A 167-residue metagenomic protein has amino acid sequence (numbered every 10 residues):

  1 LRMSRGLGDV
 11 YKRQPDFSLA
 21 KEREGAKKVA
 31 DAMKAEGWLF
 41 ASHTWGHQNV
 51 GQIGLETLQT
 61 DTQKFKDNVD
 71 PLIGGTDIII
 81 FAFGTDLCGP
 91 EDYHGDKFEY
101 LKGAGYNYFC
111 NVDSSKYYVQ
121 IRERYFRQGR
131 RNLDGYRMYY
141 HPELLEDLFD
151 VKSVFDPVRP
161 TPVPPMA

Functional and structural regions predicted by a protein language model:
L1-Y11: Single conserved hydrophobic/aromatic residue that forms the stacking wall/gate of nucleotide- or nucleobase-binding
R2, A32-M33, L101: Generic structural signal for hydrophobic
G8, W38, D77: Residue-level detector of short, conserved catalytic/binding motifs and their immediate flanks
D9-K12, S42-T44, I80-F83, D113: A cross-domain feature marking catalytic cores of carbohydrate-active enzymes and several ubiquitous metabolic/repair
P15-L39, W45-I73, P90-Y93: Alpha-helical scaffold elements lining the catalytic groove of polysaccharide deacetylases
Q52-A167: C-terminal active-site subregion of NodB/CE4 polysaccharide deacetylases
